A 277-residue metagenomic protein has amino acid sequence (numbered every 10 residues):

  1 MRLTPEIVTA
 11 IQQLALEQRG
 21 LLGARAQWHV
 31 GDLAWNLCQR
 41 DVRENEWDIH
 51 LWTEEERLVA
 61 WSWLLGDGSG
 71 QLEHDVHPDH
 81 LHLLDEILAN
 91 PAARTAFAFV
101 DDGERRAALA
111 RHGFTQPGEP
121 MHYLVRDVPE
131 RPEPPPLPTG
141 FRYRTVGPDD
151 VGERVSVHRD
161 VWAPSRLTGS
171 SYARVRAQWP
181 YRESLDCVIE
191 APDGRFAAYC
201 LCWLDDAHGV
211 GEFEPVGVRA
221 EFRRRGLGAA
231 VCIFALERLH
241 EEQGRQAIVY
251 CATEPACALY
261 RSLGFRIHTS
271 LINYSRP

Functional and structural regions predicted by a protein language model:
M1-L16, L22, R142-R154: A short beta-loop-alpha structural element at the N-terminal edge of CoA-dependent acyl/N-acetyltransferase catalytic
R2-L3, Q18-P91, P192, A197-E214 (+1 more regions): Conserved donor-binding loop and adjoining core beta-sheet/short helix segment in diverse acyl/aminoacyl transferases
W28-L33, E130-G211: Flexible, substrate/cofactor-facing loop regions flanked by secondary structure within enzyme catalytic domains
A60, P117-G118, A198, G228 (+1 more regions): A structural microfeature
L64-T139, I272-R276: Acyl-donor-binding surface of acyltransferase catalytic domains
D79-A92, P215-A220, R224-E241, A258-S262: Conserved acetyl-CoA-binding loop-helix of GNAT-fold acetyltransferases
P91-D101, L239-A252: Conserved GNAT acetyl-CoA-binding A-motif
C232, T253-A256, S275-P277: Short glycine/proline-centered loop/turn elements that form peptide/ligand docking sites
